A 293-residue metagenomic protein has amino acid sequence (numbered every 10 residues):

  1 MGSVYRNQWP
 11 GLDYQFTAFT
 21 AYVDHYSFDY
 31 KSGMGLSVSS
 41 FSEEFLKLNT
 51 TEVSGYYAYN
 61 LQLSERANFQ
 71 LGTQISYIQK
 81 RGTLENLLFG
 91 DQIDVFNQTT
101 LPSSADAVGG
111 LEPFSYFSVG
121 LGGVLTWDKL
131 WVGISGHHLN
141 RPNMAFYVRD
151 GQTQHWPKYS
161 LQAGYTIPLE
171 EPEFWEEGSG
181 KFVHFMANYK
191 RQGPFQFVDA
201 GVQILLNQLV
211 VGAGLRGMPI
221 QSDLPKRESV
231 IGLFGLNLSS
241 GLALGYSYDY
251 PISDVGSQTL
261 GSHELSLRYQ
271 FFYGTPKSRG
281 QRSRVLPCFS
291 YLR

Functional and structural regions predicted by a protein language model:
M1-R293: Subset of outer-membrane beta-barrel
